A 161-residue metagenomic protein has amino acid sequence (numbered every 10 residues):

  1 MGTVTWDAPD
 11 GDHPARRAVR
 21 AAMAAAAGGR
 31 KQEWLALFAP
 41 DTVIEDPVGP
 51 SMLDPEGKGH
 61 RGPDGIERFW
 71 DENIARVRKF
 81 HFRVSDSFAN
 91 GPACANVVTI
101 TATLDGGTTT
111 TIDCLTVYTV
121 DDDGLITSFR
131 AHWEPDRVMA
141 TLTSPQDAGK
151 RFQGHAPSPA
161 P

Functional and structural regions predicted by a protein language model:
G2-P14, I74-P161: A beta-strand edge to alpha-helix "cap/lid" segment located at domain peripheries
V4-E45: Short acidic-aromatic low-complexity motifs
R17, P50-L53, K58, A148 (+1 more regions): A generic alpha-helix propensity feature with a strong bias for hydrophobic helices
V19, M23-A26, F38, I66 (+3 more regions): Hydrophobic alpha-helical core bundles mediating ligand binding, dimerization, or RNAP-core interactions
A21-A24, E56, S128: Short, flexible active-site loop motifs that bind/organize anionic cofactors or intermediates
A25-A27, G62-P63, I126: Intrinsically disordered, low-complexity regions enriched in Ser/Pro/Gly/Gln/His and often acidic
Q32, L37-P92: A solvent-exposed, acidic/Ser-Thr-rich amphipathic alpha-helical stretch
